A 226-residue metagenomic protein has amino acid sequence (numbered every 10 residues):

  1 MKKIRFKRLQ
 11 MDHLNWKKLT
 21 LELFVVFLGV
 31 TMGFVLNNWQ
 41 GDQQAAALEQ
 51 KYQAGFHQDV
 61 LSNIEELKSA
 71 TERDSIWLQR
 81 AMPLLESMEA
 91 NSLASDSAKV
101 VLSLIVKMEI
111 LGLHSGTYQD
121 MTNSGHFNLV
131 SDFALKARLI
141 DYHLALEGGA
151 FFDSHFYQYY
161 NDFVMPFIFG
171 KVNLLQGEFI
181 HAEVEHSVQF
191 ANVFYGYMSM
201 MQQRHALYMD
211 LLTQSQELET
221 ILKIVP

Functional and structural regions predicted by a protein language model:
M1-K17, L21, N38-P226: Long, hydrophobic alpha-helical segments that serve as membrane-spanning/inserting helices
E22-V35: Hydrophobic membrane-insertion alpha-helices, especially the h-region of bacterial N-terminal signal peptides
